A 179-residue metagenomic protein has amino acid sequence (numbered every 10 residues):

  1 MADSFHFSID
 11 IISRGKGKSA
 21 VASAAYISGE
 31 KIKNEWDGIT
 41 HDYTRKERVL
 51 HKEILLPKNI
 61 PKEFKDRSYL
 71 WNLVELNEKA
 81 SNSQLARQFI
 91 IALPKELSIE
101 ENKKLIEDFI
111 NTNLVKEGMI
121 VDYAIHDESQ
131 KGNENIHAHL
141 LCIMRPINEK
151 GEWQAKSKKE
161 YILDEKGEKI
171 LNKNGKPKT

Functional and structural regions predicted by a protein language model:
M1-T179: N-terminal nicking endonuclease/strand-transfer module with a His-rich metal-binding environment and a catalytic Tyr
